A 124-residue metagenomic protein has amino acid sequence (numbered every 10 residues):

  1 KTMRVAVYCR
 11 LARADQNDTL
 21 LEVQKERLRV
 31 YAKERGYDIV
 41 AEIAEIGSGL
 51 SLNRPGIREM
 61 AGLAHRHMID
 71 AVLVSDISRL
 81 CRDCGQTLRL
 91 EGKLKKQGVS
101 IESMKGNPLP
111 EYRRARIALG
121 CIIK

Functional and structural regions predicted by a protein language model:
K1-K124: Short, structured surface patches at the beginning of a domain
